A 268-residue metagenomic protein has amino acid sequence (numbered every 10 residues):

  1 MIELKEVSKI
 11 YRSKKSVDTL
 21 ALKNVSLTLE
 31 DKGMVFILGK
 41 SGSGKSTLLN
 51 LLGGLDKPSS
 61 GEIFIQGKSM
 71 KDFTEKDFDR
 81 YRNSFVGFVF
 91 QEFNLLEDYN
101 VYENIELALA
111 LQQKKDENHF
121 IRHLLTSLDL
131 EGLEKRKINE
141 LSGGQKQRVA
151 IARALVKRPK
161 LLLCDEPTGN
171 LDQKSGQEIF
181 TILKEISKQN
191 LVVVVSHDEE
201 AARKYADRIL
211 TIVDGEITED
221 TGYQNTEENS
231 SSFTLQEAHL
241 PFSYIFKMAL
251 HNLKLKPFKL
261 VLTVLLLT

Functional and structural regions predicted by a protein language model:
G53: Helix-to-loop junction immediately C-terminal to a conserved catalytic motif
G61-S69: Conserved ABC transporter NBD signature motif
Y99-L107: Short coil-to-helix segment of the ABC ATPase nucleotide-binding domain corresponding to the Q-loop/switch region
K137-L141, Q145-Q147: Conserved ABC ATPase signature
V156-K160: A short, proline-enriched helix->beta-strand linker immediately N-terminal to the Walker B motif in ABC-type P-loop
L162-D165: Catalytic Walker B motif of ABC-type/P-loop ATPase nucleotide-binding domains
I182-V194: Conserved catalytic loops of ABC-family nucleotide-binding domains
